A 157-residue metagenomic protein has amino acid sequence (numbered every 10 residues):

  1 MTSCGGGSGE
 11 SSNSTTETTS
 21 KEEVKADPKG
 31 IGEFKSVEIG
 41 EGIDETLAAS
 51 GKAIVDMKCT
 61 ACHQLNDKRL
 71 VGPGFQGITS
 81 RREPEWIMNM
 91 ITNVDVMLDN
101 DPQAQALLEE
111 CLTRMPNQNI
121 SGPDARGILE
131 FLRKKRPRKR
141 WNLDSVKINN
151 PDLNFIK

Functional and structural regions predicted by a protein language model:
T2-S3: C-terminal motif of bacterial Sec signal peptides marking the signal peptidase cleavage site
G6, L70-I78, D95-D124, R140-W141: Axial heme c-ligation environment in periplasmic c-type cytochrome domains
G6-T18: Bacterial Sec signal peptide processing site at the extreme N-terminus
T16-I54, F155-I156: Electrostatic cytochrome c docking/interface patches
K35, Q64, Q105-A106: Sequence context of c-type cytochrome heme-c attachment sites
A48, K52, H63-N93: Gly/Gly-Pro-rich "capping" loops immediately C-terminal to redox-active cysteine motifs in periplasmic/lumenal
K58, H63-N66, T79, I91-D95 (+2 more regions): Sec/Tat-exported extracytoplasmic proteins
E85-M90, T113-N150: C-terminal capping alpha-helices of c-type cytochrome domains
